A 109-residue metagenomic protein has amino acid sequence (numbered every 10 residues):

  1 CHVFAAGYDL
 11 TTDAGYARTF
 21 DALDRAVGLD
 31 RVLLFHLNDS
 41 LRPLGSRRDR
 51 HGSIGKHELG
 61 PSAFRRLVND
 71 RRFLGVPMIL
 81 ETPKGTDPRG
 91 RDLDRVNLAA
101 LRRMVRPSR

Functional and structural regions predicted by a protein language model:
C1-R109: Histidine-acidic metal/acid-base catalytic patches
